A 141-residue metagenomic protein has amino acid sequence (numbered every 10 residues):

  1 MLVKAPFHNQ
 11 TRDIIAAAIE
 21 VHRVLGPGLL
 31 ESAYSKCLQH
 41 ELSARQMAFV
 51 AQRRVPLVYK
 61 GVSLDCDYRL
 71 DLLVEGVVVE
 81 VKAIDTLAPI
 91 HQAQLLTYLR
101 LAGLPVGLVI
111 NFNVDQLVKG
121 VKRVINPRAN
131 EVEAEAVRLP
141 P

Functional and structural regions predicted by a protein language model:
M1-P6, A129-P141: Intrinsic disorder/low-complexity segments
M1-V24: Interdomain/boundary linker segments immediately adjacent to catalytic/signaling cores
P27-Y34: Hot-dog-fold acyl-thioester-processing enzymes
S43-K60: A short acidic/basic microdomain associated with nuclease active sites
K60-S63, V118: Acidic pyrophosphate-coordinating catalytic loop
S63-V79, P141: Active-site beta-strand-loop-beta-strand hairpin of nuclease catalytic cores that positions key catalytic residues
V78, K82-E131: Nucleic-acid nuclease catalytic cores
